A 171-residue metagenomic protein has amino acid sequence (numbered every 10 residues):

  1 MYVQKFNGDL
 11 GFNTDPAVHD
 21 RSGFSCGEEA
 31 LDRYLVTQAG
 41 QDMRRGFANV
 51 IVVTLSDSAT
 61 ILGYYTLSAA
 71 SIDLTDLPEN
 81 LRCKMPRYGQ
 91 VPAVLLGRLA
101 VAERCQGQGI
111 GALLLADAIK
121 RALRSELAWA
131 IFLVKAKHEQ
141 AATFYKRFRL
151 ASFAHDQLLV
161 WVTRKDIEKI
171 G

Functional and structural regions predicted by a protein language model:
M1-Q41, R45: Short amphipathic alpha-helix that is part of the acyltransferase structural core
G46-T66, E79: Conserved beta-hairpin
Y64-R98: Conserved acyl-donor/pantetheine-binding loop and adjacent beta-alpha core of acyl/acetyltransferases and related
A102-R104: Active-site acidic-Proline motif in GNAT/NAT acetyltransferases
G107-K120, R147: Conserved acetyl-CoA-binding loop-helix of GNAT-fold acetyltransferases
G111, L115, H138-A141, Q157-R164: Short glycine/proline-centered loop/turn elements that form peptide/ligand docking sites
L115, K120-A136: Conserved GNAT acetyl-CoA-binding A-motif
A128-W129, A136-H155: Conserved active-site alpha-helix within GNAT-family acetyltransferase domains
